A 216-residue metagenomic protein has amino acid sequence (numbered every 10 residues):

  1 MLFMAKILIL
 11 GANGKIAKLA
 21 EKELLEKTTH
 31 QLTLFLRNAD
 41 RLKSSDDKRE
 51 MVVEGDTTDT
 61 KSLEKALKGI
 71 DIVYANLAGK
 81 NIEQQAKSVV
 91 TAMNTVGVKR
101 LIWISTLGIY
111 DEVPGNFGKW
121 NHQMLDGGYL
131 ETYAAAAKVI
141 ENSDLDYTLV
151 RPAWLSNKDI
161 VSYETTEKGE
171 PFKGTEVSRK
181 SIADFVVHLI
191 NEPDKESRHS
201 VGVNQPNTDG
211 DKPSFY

Functional and structural regions predicted by a protein language model:
L2, I7-L8, L34, A39-T95: NAD(P)H-binding glycine-rich loop region in Rossmannoid oxidoreductase-like domains and their noncatalytic homologs
A5, H30, K99: Nucleotide donor/acceptor-binding cores
A5-K27: N-terminal Rossmann NAD(P)H-binding glycine-rich loop of SDR-like oxidoreductase domains
L10-K15, L130, V139, N157-D159 (+1 more regions): Active-site-lining helix/loop region of Rossmann-like oxidoreductase modules
N13, N38, L107: Residues in the short beta-alpha loop(s) of Rossmann-like NAD(P)-binding domains
T28-L32, E196: A generic structural motif
L32-L34, V150: Short beta-strand "acidic-cap" motif of Rossmann-like dinucleotide-binding folds
N81-T166: Glycine-/Pro-rich loop/turn segments that contact NAD(P) or position catalytic residues in Rossmann-like domains
